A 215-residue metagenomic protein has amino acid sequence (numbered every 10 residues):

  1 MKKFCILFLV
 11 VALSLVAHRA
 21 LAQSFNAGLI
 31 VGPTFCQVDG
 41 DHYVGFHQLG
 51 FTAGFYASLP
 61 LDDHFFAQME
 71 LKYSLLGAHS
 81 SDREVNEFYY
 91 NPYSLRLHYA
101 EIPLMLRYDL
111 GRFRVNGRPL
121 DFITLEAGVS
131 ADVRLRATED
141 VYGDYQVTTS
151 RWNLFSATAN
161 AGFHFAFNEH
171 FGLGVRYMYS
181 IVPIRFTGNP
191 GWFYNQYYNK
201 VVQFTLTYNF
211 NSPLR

Functional and structural regions predicted by a protein language model:
L7-V16: Bacterial N-terminal signal peptides
A20-F25, L61-H64, G111-F122, S212-R215: Short loop/turn motifs that connect adjacent beta-strands in outer-membrane beta-barrel proteins
L21-Y56, R134, T205-R215: Short glycine/proline- and aromatic-enriched beta-strand/turn motifs that initiate or cap beta-hairpins
F25-V31, A67-M69, I102, D121-V129 (+2 more regions): Transmembrane beta-strands of outer-membrane beta-barrel proteins
P33-Q37, Y73-G77, L110, V129-A137 (+2 more regions): Transmembrane beta-strands of outer-membrane beta-barrel pores
V38-G45, L75-H98, V133-N153, I184-Y197: Flexible, solvent-exposed loop segments that connect beta-strands
L49-F55, A100-L104, I123, A157-A161 (+2 more regions): Hydrophobic, lipid-facing positions within transmembrane beta-strands of outer-membrane proteins
E70, S74-D82, L154, A159-R215: Predominantly the C-terminal beta-signal and adjacent terminal strand-loop region of outer-membrane beta-barrel
